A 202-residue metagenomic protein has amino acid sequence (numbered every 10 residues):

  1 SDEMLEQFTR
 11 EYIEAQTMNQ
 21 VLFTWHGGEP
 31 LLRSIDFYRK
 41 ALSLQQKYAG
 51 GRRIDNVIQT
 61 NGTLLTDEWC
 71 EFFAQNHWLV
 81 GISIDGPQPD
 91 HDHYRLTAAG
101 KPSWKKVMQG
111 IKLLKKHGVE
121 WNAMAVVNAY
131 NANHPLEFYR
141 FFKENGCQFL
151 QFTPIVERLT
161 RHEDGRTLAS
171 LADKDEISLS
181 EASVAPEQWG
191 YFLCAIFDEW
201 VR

Functional and structural regions predicted by a protein language model:
S1-R10, P30-V80, I84-D90, T97-L113 (+2 more regions): Canonical radical SAM enzyme core domain
S1-T9, T17, E181, Q188 (+1 more regions): Short intrinsically disordered, low-complexity coil segments enriched in acidic
I13-M18, K116-G118: Glycine-rich phosphate/diphosphate-binding loops that line cofactor/substrate pockets in enzymes
A15-V21, A49-I54, R202: Short helix-terminating capping/connector loops at secondary-structure junctions
T17-L31: Active-site groove signature of glycoside hydrolases
M18, Q75-N76, N145: Structured loop/turn residues at beta-strand edges in well-structured enzyme cores
Q20-T24, R53-V57, L79-G81, E120-M124 (+1 more regions): Structural preference for beta-strand elements that scaffold enzyme active sites
Y94-K105, K112-R202: Radical SAM enzyme [4Fe-4S]-AdoMet core and its adjacent flexible, acidic and glycine-rich loops/tails across
